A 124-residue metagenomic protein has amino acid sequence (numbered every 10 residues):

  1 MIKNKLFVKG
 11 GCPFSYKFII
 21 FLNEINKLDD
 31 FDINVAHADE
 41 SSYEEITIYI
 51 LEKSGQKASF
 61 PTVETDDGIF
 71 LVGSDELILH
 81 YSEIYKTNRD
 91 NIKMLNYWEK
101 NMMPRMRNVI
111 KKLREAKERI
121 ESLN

Functional and structural regions predicted by a protein language model:
M1-V35: Local sequence-structure signature of Cys/Sec-based thiol-disulfide redox active-site neighborhoods
A36-E52, Q56-N124: Thiol/selenol-based redox catalytic cores and closely related redox-interacting motifs
